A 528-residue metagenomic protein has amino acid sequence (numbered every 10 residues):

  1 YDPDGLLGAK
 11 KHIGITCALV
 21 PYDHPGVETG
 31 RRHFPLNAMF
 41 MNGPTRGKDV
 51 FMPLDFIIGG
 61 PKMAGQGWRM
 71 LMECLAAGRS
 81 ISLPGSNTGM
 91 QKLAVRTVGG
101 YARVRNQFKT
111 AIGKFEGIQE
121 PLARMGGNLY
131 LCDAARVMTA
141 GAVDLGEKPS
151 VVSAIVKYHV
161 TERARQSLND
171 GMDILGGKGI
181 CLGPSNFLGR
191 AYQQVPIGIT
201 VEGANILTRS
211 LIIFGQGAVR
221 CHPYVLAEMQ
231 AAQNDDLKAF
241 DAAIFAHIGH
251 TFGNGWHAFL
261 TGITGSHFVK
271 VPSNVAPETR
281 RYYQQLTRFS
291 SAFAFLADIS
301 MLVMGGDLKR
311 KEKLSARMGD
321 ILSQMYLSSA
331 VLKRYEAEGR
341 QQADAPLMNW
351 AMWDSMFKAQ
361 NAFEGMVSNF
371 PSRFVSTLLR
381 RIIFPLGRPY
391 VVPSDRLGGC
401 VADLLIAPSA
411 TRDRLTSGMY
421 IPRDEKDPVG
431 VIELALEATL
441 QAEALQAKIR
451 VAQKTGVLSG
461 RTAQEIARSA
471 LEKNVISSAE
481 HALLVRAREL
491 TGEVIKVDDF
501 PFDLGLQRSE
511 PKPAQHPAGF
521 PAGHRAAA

Functional and structural regions predicted by a protein language model:
Y1-E28: A short core secondary-structure module
P25-F51: Flexible, small-/acidic-enriched active-site or ligand-binding loops
R46-R79, R96-G113, V137, W256-R280 (+1 more regions): A glycine-rich, basic-preceded beta-loop-alpha segment at the flavin cofactor/substrate interface of flavin-utilizing
V50, I57-R69, I174-Y192: Flexible glycine/proline-rich, aromatic-decorated loop/lid segments
G99, G117-D144, N169, S323-R334: Loop-to-helix element that buttresses phosphate recognition and phosphoryl-transfer chemistry
V104-E120, E336, R340-Q342: Terminal amphipathic helices with adjacent charged low-complexity linkers/tails
E147-G179, P346-A359: Charged, glycine-rich active-site and insertion segments that engage polyanionic ligands
A246-A528: C-terminal amphipathic alpha-helical interaction region
